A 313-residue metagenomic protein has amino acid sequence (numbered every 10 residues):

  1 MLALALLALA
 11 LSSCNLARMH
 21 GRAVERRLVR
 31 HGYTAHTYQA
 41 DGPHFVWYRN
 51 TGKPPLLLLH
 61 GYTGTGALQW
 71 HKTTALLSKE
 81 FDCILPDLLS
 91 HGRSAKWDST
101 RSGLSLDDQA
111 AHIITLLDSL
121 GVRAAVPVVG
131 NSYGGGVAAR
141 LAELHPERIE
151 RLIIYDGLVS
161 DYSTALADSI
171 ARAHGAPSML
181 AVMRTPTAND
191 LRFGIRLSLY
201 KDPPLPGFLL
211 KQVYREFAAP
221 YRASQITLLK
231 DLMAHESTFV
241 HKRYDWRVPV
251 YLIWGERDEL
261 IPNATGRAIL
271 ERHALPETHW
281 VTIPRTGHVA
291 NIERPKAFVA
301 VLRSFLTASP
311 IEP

Functional and structural regions predicted by a protein language model:
M1-L56, E80-F81, T307-P313: Alpha/beta-hydrolase fold catalytic core
N50-K96: Conserved HGGG/HGGXW glycine-rich cap/lid loop of the alpha/beta-hydrolase fold
L85-V129: Active-site loop/oxyanion-hole signature of alpha/beta-hydrolase fold enzymes
E143, R151-P186: Flexible "cap/lid" loop of the alpha/beta hydrolase fold
T164-L166, R184-Y244: Conserved alpha/beta-hydrolase catalytic His-Asp/Glu region
W246, L252-W254, D258: Short beta-strand/loop motif that positions the catalytic acidic residue of the alpha/beta-hydrolase fold
V248, P262-E271: Short alpha-helix in the alpha/beta-hydrolase fold that links the catalytic acid
P276-P313: Catalytic active-site module of serine/aspartate enzymes centered on a nucleophile-bearing elbow/loop
